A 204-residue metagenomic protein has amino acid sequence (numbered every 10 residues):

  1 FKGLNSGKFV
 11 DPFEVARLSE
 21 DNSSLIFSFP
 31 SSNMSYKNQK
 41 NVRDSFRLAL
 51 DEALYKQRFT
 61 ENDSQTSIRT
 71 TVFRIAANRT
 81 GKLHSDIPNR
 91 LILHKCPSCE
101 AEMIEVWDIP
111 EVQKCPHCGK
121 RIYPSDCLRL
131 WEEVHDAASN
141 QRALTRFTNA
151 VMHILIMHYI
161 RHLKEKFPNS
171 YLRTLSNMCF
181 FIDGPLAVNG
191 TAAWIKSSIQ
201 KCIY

Functional and structural regions predicted by a protein language model:
F1-K2: Two-metal-ion RNase H-like nuclease active-site motif
F9, A16-Y204: Long, contiguous domain-sized segments
